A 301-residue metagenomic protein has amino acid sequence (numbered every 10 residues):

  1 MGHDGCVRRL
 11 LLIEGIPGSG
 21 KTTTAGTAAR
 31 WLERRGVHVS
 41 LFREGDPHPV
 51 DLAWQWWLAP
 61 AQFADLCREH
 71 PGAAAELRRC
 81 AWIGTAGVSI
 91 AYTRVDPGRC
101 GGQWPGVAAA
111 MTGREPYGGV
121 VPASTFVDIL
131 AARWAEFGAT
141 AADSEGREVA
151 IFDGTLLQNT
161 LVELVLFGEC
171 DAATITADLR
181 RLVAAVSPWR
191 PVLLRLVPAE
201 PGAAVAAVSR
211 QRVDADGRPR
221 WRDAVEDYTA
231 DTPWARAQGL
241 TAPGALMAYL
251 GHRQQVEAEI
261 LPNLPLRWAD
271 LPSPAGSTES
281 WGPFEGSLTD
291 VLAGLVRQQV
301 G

Functional and structural regions predicted by a protein language model:
I13: Hydrophobic anchor at the beta1->P-loop junction of P-loop NTPases
I16: P-loop (Walker A) phosphate-binding loop of NTP-binding proteins
K21: Conserved lysine of the Walker
T24: Hydrophobic positions on the alpha1 helix immediately C-terminal to the Walker A/P-loop
A29-G118: N-terminal phosphate/diphosphate-binding loop that engages ATP/GTP or pyrophosphate donors across diverse enzyme folds
C100-G146: Phosphate-binding/switch loop-helix module in NTP-utilizing enzymes
F152-T155, A172-D227: Conserved phosphate-donor/acceptor-positioning beta-strand/loop module used by diverse small-molecule
D223-G301: NTP-dependent small-molecule kinase module
